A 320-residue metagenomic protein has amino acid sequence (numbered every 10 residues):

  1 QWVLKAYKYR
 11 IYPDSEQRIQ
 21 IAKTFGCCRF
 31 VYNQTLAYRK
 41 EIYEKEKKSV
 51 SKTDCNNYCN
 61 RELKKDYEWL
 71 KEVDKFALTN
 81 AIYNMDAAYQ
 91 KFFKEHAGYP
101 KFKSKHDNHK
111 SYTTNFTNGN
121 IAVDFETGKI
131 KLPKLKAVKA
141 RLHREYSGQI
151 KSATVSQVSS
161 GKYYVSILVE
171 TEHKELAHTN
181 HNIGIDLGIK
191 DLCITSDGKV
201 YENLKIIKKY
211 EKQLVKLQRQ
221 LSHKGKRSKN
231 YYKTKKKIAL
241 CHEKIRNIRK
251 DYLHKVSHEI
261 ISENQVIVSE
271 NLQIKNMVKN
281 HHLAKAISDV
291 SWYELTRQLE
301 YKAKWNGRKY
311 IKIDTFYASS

Functional and structural regions predicted by a protein language model:
Q1-L78: Gly/serine-rich nucleotide phosphate-binding loop at the start of the catalytic core of nucleotide/ADP-ribose-handling
Y9-I11, A137-A140, V200-N203: Generic detection of short hydrophobic beta-strand segments and adjacent strand-loop junctions
R10, N120-A122, S152-V155, N182-G184 (+2 more regions): Short, surface-exposed charged micro-motifs
I11, M85, L299: TRNA-binding/sensing appendages of the translation machinery
Q17, I21, C28, D74 (+4 more regions): Hydrophobic (often cysteine-bearing) scaffold residues that line and stabilize catalytic clefts of nucleotide/cofactor
C28-R39, A81-Y89, F93, L214: Short, Φ-rich (hydrophobic/aromatic) sequence segments
D54-V158, D289: Acidic carboxylate diad motif detector
R144-Y146, S159-S320: Positively charged, helix-rich recognition surfaces that bind polyanionic ligands
